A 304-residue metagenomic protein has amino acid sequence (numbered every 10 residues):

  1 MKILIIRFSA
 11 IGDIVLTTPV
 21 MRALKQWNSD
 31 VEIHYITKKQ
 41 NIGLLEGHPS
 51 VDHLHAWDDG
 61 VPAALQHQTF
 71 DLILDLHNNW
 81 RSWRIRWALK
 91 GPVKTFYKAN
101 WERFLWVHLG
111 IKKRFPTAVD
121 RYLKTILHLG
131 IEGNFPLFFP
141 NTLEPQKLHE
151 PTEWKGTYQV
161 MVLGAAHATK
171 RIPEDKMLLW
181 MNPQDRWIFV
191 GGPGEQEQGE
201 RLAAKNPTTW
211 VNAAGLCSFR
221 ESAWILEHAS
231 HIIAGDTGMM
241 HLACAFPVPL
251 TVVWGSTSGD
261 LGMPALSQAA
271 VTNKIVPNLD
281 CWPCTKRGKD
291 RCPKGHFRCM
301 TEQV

Functional and structural regions predicted by a protein language model:
M1-V304: Catalytic machinery of carbohydrate-active enzymes, primarily nucleotide-sugar-dependent glycosyltransferases
